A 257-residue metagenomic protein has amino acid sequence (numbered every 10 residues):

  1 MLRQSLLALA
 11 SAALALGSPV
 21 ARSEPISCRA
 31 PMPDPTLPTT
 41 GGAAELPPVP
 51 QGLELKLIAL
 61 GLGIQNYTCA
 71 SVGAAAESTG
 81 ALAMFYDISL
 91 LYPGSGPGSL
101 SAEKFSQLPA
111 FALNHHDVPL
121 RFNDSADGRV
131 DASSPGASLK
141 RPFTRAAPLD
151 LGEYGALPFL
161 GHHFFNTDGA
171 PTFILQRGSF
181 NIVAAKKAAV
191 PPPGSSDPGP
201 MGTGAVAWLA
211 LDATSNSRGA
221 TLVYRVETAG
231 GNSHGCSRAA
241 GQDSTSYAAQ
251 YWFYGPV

Functional and structural regions predicted by a protein language model:
M1-E24: Fungal secretory targeting signals
R22-I64, G73-V257: Primary mode marks residue(s) on the alpha4-beta5-alpha5 output face of response regulator receiver
